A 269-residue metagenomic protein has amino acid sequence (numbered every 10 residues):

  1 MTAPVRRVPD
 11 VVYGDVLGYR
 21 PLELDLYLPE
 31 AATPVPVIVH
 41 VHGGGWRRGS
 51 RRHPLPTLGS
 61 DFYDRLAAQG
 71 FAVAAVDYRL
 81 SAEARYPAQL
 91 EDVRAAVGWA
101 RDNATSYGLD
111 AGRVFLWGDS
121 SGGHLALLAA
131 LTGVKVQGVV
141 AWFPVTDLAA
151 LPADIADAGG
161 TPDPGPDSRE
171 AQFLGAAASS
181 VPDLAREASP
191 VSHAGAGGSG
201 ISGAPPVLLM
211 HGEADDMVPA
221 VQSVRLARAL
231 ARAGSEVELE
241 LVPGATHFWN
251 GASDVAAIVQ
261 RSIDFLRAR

Functional and structural regions predicted by a protein language model:
M1-T33: N-terminal cap/lid segment of alpha/beta-hydrolase-fold proteins
V16, A150-G195: Mobile cap/lid helix-loop segments that gate and shape the active-site cleft of serine hydrolases
D25, M210, M217-R269: C-terminal catalytic histidine-bearing segment of alpha/beta-hydrolase fold enzymes
P34-G45: Short beta-strand element of the alpha/beta-hydrolase
G45-H53, V73, W99: Serine-hydrolase catalytic-loop signature spanning alpha/beta hydrolases and amidase-signature enzymes
R52-A74: Short amphipathic alpha-helix adjacent to the substrate-entry channel of hydrolases
A95-A158: Primarily recognizes the serine-hydrolase "nucleophile elbow" in alpha/beta-hydrolase and SGNH/GDSL folds
S202-G203, L209-H211, D215: Short beta-strand/loop motif that positions the catalytic acidic residue of the alpha/beta-hydrolase fold
